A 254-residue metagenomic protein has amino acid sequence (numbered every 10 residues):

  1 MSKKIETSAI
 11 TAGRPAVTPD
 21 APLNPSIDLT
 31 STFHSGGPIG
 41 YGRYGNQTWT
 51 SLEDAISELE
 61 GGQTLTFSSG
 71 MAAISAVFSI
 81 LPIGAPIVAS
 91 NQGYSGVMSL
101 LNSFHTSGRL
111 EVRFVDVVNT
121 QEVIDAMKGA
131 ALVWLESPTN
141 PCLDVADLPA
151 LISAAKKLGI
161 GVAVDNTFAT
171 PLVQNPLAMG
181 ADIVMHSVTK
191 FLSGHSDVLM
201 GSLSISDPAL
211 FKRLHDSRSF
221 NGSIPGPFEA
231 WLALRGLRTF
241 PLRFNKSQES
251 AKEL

Functional and structural regions predicted by a protein language model:
M1-D28: Short conserved active-site loop signatures built around small residues
I5-A9, A55-E58, G180-D182, H186: Short, hydrophobic/aliphatic alpha-helical segments
I10, Y41, L192: Short clusters of hydrophobic/aromatic residues that line enzyme substrate/ligand-binding pockets
A12, S31, V117: Active-site donor-binding loop signature of nucleotide-sugar glycosyltransferases
P15, T64-L254: Conserved PLP-enzyme active-site core in the AAT-like
V17, H34-G37, L210-F211: Short, acidic Gly/Pro/Ser/Thr-rich loop/turn segments
P25-I80, G96-H105: Conserved N-terminal alpha-helix of the aminotransferase class I/II PLP-enzyme fold
